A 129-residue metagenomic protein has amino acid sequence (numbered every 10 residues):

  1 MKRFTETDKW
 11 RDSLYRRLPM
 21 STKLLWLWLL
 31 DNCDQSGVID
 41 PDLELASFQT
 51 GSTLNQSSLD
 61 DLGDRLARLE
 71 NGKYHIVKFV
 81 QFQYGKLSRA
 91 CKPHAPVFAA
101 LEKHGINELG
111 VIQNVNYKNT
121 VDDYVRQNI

Functional and structural regions predicted by a protein language model:
M1-S13, S52-I129: Winged-helix/helix-turn-helix nucleic-acid-interaction surface
M1-S36, I76: Short recognition helix of helix-turn-helix/winged-helix DNA-binding domains
M20-L24, P41, L54-S57: Short, well-structured alpha-helical interface segments that form or flank functional binding sites
G37-I39, R68: Short, surface-exposed helix-loop/turn micro-motifs enriched in polar/charged residues
I39-S52: A short alpha-helical element within helix-turn-helix/winged-helix DNA-binding domains across DNA-binding proteins
